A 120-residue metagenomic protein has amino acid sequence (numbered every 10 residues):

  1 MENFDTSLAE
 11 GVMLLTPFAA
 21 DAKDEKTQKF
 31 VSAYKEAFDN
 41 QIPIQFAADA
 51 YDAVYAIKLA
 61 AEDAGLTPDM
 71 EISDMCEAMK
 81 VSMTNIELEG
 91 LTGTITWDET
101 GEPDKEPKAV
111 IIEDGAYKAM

Functional and structural regions predicted by a protein language model:
M1-M120: Extracytosolic ligand-binding ectodomains
